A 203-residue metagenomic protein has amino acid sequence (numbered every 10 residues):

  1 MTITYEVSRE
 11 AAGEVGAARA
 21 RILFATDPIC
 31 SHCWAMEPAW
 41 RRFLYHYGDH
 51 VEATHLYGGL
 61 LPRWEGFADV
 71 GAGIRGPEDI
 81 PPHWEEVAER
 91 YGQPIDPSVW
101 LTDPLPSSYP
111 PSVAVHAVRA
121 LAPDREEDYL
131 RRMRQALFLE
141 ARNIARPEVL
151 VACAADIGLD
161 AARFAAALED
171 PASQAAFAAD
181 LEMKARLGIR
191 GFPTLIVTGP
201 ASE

Functional and structural regions predicted by a protein language model:
M1-V15: N-terminal leader/targeting and pre-domain segments
I3-Y5, F24-I29, M36-Y47, R132-E203: C-terminal cap of thioredoxin/glutaredoxin-like
R9-A12, T54, L187: Compositionally biased, low-complexity repeat tracts
E10-A11, G73, L181-K184: Intrinsically disordered, low-complexity segments enriched in polar/charged residues with Gly/Pro, especially when
E14-A17, I74-D79, C153-G158: A broad, low-specificity signal for short, low-complexity segments enriched in glycine/proline and polar/charged
A17, D27-S31, V70-R75: A short N-terminal beta->alpha junction/helix N-cap motif
A18-I22: Extreme N-terminal starter segment of soluble prokaryotic enzymes
A35-A141, R146-P147: Structural alpha/beta surface segment adjacent to cysteine/selenocysteine redox centers across thiol/disulfide enzymes
